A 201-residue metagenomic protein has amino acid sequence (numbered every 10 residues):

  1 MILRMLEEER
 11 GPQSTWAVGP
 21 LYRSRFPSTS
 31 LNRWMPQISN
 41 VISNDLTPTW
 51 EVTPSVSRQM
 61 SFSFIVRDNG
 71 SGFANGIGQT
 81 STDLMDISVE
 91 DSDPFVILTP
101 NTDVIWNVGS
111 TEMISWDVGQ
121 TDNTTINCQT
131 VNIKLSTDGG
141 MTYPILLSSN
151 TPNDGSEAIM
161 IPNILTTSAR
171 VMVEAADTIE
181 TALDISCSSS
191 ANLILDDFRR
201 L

Functional and structural regions predicted by a protein language model:
M1-S57, T125-A158: Exoplasmic/lumenal beta-rich domain surfaces
F62-V66, T167-D177: Short, aromatic- and glycine-rich surface loops/edge beta-strands on solvent-exposed regions
R67-G78, A176-E180: Short, solvent-exposed loop/turn segments at the edges of extracellular beta-sandwich modules
F73-D93, S186-A191: C-terminal edge beta-strand
D93-P100, L195-R200: Proline-enriched interdomain boundary motifs that mark the N-terminal boundary and often initiate the first structured
D103-S110: Short, solvent-exposed loop/linker segments at the N-terminal edge of repeated beta-sheet extracellular domains
T111-S115: A short beta-strand segment in extracellular, disulfide-stabilized domains
D117-N123: Short amphipathic, basic-aromatic surface patches that mediate peripheral association with negatively charged
